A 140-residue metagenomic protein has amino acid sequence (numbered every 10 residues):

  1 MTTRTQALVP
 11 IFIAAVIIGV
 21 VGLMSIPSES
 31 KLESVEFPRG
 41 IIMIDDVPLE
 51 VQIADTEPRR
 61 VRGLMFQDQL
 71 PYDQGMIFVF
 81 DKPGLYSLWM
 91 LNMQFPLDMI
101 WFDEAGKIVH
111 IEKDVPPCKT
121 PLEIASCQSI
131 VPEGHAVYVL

Functional and structural regions predicted by a protein language model:
T2, Q6, G22-L140: Compact, glycine-rich, soluble single-domain proteins
P10-L23: Hydrophobic membrane-insertion alpha-helices, especially the h-region of bacterial N-terminal signal peptides
